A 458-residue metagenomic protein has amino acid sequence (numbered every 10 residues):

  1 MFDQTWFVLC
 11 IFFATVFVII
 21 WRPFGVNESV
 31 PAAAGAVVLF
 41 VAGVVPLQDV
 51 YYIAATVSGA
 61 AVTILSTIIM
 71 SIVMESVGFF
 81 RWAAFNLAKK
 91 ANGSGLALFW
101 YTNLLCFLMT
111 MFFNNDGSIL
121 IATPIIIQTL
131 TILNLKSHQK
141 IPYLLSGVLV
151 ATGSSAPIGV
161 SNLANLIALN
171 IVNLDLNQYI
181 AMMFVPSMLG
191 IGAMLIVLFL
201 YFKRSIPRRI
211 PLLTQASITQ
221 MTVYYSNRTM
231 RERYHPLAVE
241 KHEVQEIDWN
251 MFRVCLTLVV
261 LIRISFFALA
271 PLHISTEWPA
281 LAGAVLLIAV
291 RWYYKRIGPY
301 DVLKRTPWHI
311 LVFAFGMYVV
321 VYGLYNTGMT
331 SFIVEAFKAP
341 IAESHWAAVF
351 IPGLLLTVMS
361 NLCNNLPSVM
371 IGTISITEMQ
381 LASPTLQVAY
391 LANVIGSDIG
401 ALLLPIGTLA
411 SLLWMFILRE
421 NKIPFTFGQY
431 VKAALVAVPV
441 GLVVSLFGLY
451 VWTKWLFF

Functional and structural regions predicted by a protein language model:
M1-C10, V57-I69, N115-I119, V185-L189 (+4 more regions): Structural signature of hydrophobic alpha-helical transmembrane segments
C10-F17, V37, V41, L65 (+14 more regions): Generic alpha-helical transmembrane segments of integral inner-membrane proteins, especially permease/transport modules
T15-A33, V260-A282: Flexible hinge motifs at transmembrane-helix junctions and intramembrane kinks/re-entrant loops in multi-pass membrane
P46-Q48, P157-L163, R263-F267, G316-E335 (+2 more regions): Hydrophobic alpha-helical transmembrane segments in multi-pass integral membrane proteins
L47-H138, H309-A382: Membrane-embedded alpha-helical segments and adjacent helix-loop junctions characteristic of multi-pass solute
G93-Y101, T131-S146, L174-V185, W346 (+2 more regions): Membrane-interface alpha-helices at helix entry/exit sites of multi-pass transporters
T110-I121, I141-N177, M182, I191-L200 (+3 more regions): Alpha-helical transmembrane segments and, especially, the helix-loop junctions at the ends of these helices
I141, P157, N177-H242, I247 (+1 more regions): Juxtamembrane and boundary regions of transmembrane helices in multi-pass small-molecule transporters and channels
